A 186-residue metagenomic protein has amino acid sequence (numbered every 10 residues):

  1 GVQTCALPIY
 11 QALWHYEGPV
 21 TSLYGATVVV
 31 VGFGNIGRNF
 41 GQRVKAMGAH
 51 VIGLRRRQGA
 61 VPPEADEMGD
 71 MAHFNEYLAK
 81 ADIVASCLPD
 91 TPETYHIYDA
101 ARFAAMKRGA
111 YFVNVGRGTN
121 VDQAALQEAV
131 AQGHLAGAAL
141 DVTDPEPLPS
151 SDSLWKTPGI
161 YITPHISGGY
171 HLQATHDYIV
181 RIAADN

Functional and structural regions predicted by a protein language model:
G1-T27: Phosphate-binding beta-alpha-beta segment of Rossmann-like dinucleotide-binding domains, i.e., the NAD(P)
A6, E146-N186: C-terminal helix-to-coil terminal segments
A26, F33-G34: Glycine-rich Rossmann-fold phosphate-binding loop(s) that bind the pyrophosphate of adenine dinucleotide cofactors
T27, A49-H50: Residues at the starts of beta-strands that form the adenosine-phosphate
V31, L54: The conserved SAM/SAH-binding core of class I Rossmann-like methyltransferase domains, concentrating on the hydrophobic
G37-R38: N-terminal Rossmann-fold NAD(P) dinucleotide-binding loop
G41, K45, V130-A131: Gly/Ala-rich phosphate-binding loop of Rossmann-like dinucleotide-binding domains, activating on the conserved
Q58-S153: Rossmann-like adenosine-cofactor binding region
